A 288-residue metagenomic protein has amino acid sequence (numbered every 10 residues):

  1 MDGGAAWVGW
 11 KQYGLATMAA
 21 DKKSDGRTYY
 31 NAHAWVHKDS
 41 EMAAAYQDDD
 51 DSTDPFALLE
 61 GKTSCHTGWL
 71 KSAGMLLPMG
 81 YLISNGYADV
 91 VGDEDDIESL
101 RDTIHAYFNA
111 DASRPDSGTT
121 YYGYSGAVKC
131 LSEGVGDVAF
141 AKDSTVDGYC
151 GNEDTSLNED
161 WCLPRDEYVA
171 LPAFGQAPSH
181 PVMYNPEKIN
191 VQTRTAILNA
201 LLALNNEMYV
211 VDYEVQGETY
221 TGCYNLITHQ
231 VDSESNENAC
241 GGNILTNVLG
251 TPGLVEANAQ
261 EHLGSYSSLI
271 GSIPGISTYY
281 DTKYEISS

Functional and structural regions predicted by a protein language model:
M1-G14, Y81-S84, Y124-P164: A ligand-binding cleft/hinge motif common to bilobed small-molecule-binding domains
G3-W7, S24-D25, S40-M42, W69-A73 (+2 more regions): Solvent-exposed loop/turn segments at secondary-structure junctions within structured extracellular/periplasmic domains
G4-V8, D54, A73, L77 (+7 more regions): Extracytoplasmic/secreted proteins, especially bacterial periplasmic and envelope-associated proteins
W10-Q12, D25-Y29, A57-L59, S132-E133 (+1 more regions): Extracellular/periplasmic catalytic domains that process cell-envelope and extracellular macromolecules
A16-G92: A conserved helix-loop-strand patch within extracytoplasmic ligand-binding domains of the periplasmic binding
N31, W35-D50, D154-S287: Extended ligand-binding regions for polar small-molecule ligands
E60-K62, A73-Y121, G151-L157: Ligand-binding cleft/hinge of the Venus flytrap
S64-W69, D116-S117, Y184: Second-shell loop/turn segments in exported
